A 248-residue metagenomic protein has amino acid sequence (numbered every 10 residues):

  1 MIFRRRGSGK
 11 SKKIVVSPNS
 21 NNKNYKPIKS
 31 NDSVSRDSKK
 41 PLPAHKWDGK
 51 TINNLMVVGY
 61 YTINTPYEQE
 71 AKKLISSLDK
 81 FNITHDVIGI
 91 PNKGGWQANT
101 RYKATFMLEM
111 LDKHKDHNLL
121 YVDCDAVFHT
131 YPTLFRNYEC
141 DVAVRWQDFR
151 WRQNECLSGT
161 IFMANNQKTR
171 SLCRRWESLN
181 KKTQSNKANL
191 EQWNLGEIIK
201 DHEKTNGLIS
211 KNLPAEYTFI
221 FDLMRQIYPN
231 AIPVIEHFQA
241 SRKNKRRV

Functional and structural regions predicted by a protein language model:
I2-F3, K12-H117, Q167, E236-N244: N-terminal anchoring/stem segment of glycosyltransferases
G49-I52, N137, R152-C156, Q226-A231: Extracellular/periplasmic catalytic domains that process cell-envelope and extracellular macromolecules
Y67, A71, T100, N154 (+2 more regions): A structural signal for well-ordered alpha-helical scaffolds and beta->alpha junctions
D86-I88, L120-D123, V144, I209-P214: A structural signal for short, well-ordered beta-strand segments and their strand-loop junctions that often border
N92-K93, A126-V127, F149-R150, Q167-K168 (+2 more regions): Short, solvent-exposed loop/turn segments at secondary-structure junctions
R101-C156, T160-N166, R170: GT-A fold catalytic core of metal-dependent nucleotide-sugar glycosyltransferases, centered on the diacidic
T105, R170-V248: Catalytic core and acceptor-binding pocket of nucleotide-sugar-dependent glycosyltransferases
